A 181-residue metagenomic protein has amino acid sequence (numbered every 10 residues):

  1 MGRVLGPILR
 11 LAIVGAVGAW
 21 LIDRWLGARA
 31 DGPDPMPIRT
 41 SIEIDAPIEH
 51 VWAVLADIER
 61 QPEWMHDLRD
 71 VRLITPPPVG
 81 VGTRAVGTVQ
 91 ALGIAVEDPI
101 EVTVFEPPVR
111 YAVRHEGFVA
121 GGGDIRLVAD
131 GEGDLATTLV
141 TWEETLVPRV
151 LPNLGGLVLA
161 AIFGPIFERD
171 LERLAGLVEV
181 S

Functional and structural regions predicted by a protein language model:
M1-L5, L9-R10, L151, G155: Structural motif marking the loop-to-transmembrane transition
V4-G80, R173: Hydrophobic ligand-binding cavity/cleft-lining segments
G32-D34, V79, L92-V96, H115-V119 (+1 more regions): A generic structural micro-feature
R39, A95-P99, A120-D124: Short, surface-exposed coil-to-beta transition loops
S41-D45, R72, T88, E101 (+2 more regions): Generic structural detector for well-ordered beta-strands
H50-L55, Q61, A85-G87, V102 (+3 more regions): Hydrophobic pocket/interface hotspot
E59-P99, T103-R110: Short beta-edge strand/loop motif at the mouth of beta-sheet-based domains
V104, A112-R169, L174-G176, V180: Beta-strand/loop substructures that line and gate deep hydrophobic ligand-binding cavities in soluble
